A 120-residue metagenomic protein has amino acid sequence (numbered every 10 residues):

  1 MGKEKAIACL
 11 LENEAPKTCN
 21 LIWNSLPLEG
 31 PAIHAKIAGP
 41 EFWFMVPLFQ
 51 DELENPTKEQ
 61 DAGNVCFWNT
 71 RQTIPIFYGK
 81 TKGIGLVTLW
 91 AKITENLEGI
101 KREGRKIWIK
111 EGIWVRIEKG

Functional and structural regions predicted by a protein language model:
M1-G2, T70: Short acidic-glycine loop/turn motifs at beta-strand connectors
K3-I7: Short, mixed charged/polar active-site loops that provide acid/base catalysis or chelate metal/phosphate cofactors
A8-G120: Glycine-rich active-site loops that engage anionic ligands at enzyme catalytic sites
